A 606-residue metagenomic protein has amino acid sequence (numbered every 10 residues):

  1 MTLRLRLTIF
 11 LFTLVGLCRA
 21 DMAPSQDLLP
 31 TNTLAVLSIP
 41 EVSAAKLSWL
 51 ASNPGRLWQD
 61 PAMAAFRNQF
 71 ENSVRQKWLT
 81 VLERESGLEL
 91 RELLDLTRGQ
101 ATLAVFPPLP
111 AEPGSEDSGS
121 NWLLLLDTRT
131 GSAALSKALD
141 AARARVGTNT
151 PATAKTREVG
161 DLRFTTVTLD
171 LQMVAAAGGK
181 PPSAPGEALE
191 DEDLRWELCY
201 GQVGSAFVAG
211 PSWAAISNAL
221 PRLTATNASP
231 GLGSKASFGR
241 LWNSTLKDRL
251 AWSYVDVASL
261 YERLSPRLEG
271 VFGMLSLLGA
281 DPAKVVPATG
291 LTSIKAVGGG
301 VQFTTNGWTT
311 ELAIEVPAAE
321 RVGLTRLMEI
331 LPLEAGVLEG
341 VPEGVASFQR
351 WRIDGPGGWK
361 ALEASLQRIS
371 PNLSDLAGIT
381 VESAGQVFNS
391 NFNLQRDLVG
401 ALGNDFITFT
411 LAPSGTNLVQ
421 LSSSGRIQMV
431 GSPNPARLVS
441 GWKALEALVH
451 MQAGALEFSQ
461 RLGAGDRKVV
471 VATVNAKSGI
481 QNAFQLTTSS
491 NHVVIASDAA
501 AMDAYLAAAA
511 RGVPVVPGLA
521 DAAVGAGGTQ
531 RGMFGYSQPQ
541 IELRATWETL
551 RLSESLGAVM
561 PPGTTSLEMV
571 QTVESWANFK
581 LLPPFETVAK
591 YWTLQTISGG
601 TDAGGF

Functional and structural regions predicted by a protein language model:
M1-L3: N-terminal secretory signal peptides that target proteins for export/translocation
R6-L17: Bacterial N-terminal signal peptides
A20-D193, G239-G298, F303, T309 (+4 more regions): Structural boundary/hinge residues at secondary-structure and domain interfaces
G99-V105, L198-Y200, S293-F303, F406-F409 (+2 more regions): Broad, structure-driven detector of short, well-ordered beta-strand segments within folded domains
D117, E158, G201-V203, G210 (+4 more regions): Generic beta-strand structural signal
L162-G179, L462-H492, E574-W592, T601-D602: Short, intrinsically disordered low-complexity segments
L189-G273, N475-V570: A conserved glycine-rich beta-strand in the N-terminal activation segment of trypsin-fold
L421, G425-G431, H492: Ordered core of a single globular domain
